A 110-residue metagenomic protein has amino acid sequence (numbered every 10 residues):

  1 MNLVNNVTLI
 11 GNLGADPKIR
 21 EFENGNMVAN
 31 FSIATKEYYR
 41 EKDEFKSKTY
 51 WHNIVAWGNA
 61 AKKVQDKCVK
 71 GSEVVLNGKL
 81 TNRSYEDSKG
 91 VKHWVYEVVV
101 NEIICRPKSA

Functional and structural regions predicted by a protein language model:
M1-A110: Single-stranded nucleic acid-binding surfaces, predominantly the OB-fold ssDNA-binding core
